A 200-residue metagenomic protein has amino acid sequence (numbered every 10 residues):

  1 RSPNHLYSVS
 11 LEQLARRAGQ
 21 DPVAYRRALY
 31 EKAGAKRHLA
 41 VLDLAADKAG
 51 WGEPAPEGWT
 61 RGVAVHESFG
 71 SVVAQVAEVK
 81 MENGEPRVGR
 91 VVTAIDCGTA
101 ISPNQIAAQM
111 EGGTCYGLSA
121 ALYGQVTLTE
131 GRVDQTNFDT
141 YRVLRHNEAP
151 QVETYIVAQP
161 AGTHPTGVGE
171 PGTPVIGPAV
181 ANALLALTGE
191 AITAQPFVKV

Functional and structural regions predicted by a protein language model:
R1-V200: Cofactor-binding beta-sheet edge motifs in enzyme active sites
